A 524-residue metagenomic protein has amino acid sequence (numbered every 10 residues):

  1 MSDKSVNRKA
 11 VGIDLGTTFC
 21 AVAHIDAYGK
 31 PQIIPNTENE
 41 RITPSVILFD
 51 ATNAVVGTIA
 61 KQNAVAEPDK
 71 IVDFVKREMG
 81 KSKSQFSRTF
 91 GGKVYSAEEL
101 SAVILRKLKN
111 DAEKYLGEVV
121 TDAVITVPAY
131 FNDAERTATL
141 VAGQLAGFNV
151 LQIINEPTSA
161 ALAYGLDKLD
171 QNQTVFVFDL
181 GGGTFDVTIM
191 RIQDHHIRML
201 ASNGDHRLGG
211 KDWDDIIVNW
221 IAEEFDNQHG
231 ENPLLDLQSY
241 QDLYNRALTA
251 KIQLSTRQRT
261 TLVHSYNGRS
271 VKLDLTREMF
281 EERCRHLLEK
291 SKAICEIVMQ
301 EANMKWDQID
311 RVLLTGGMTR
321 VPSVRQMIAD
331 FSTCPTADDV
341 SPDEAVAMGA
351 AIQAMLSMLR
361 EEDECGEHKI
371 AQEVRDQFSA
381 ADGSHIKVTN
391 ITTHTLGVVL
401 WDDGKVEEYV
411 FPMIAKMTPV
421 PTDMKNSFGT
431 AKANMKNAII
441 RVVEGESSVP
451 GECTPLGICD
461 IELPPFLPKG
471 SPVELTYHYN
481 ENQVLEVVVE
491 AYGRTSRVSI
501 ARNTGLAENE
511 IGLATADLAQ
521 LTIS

Functional and structural regions predicted by a protein language model:
M1-E78, T89-V94, V103, N110-S524: Oxyanion-binding/catalytic loops of NTP- or PPi-dependent enzymes
